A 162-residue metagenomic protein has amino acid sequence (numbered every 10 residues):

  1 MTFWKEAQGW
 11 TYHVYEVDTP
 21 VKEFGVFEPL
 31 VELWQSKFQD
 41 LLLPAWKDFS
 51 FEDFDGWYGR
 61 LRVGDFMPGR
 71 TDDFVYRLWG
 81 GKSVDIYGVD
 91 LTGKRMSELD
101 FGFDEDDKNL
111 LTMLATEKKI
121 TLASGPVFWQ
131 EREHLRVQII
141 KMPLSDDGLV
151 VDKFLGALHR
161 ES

Functional and structural regions predicted by a protein language model:
T2-D18, V26, L30-L33, K37-S162: Sensory/regulatory domains in signal-transduction proteins
